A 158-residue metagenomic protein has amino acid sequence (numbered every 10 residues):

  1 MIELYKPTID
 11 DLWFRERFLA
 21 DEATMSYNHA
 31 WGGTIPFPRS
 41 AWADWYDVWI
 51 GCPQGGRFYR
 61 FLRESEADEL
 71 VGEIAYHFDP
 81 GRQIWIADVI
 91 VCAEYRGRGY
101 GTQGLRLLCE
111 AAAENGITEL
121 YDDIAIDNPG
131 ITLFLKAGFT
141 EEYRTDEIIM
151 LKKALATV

Functional and structural regions predicted by a protein language model:
M1-A43, T157-V158: A short, well-structured alpha-helix characteristic of acyl/acetyltransferase catalytic modules
D10, R82, N128-P129: Short alpha-helical
I35-I86, C92, T145, L155-A156: Acetyl-CoA-dependent GNAT
C92, A111, Y121-T132: Conserved beta-strand-loop-alpha-helix junction that forms the acyl-donor binding cleft
Y95, G99-L107: Conserved acetyl-CoA pyrophosphate-binding loop and the N-cap/start of the following alpha-helix in GNAT-like
T102, A125-Y143: Conserved active-site alpha-helix within GNAT-family acetyltransferase domains
K136, T140, R144-V158: Terminal substrate-recognition subdomain of acyl/acetyltransferases
